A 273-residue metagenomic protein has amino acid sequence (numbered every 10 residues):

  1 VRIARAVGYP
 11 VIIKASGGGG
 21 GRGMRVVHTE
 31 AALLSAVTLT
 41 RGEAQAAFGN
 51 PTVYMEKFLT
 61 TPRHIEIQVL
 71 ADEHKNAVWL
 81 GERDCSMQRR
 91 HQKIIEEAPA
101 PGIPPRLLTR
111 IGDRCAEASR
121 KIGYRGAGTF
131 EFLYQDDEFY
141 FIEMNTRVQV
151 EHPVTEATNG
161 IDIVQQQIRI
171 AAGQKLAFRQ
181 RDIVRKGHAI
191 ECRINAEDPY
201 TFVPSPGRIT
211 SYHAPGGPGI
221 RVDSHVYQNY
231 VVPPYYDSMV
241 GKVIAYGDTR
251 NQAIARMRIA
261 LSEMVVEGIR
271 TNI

Functional and structural regions predicted by a protein language model:
V1-A6: Gly/Ser/Thr-enriched, mixed-charge loops and adjacent short helices that form phosphate/oxyanion-binding elements
V7, A15, G20, V27-I273: ATP-dependent carboxylate activation and anion-phosphoryl transfer catalytic cores that bind Mg-ATP to form
I12: N-terminal cofactor/phosphate-binding cores enriched in small/glycine residues, especially glycine-rich loops such as
